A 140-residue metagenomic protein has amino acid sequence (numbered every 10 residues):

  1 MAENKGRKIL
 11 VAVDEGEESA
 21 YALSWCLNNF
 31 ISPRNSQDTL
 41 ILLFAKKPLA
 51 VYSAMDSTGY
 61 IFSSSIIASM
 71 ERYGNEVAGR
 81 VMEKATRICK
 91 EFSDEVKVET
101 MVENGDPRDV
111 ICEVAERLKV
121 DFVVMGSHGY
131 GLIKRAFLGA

Functional and structural regions predicted by a protein language model:
M1-N4, E83-V123: Structural beta-alpha unit
A2-I67, E71, K90-K97: Small/aliphatic-rich secondary-structure junction motif
A12-D14, L43-K46, M101-D106, R117 (+1 more regions): Structured beta-strand/turn binding interfaces of compact recognition modules in eukaryotic regulators
S19, A78, F137-G139: Short, conserved glycine- and acidic-residue-centered signature motifs in active-site or ligand-binding loops
W25-C26, C112, A136: Tryptophan-centric aromatic hotspots in well-structured domains and transmembrane helices
E71, N75-T86: Short, surface-exposed alpha-helical segments at coil->helix boundaries
F122-A140: Glycine-rich, Arg-bearing micro-motifs that act as flexible, cationic patches
